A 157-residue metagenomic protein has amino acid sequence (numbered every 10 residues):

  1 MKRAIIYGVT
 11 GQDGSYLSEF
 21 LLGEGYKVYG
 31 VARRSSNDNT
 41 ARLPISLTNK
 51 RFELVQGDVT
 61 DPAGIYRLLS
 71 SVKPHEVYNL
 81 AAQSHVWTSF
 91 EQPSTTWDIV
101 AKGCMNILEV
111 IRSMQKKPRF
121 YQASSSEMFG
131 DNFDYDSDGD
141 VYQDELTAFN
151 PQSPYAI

Functional and structural regions predicted by a protein language model:
M1-I157: N-terminal Rossmann-like NAD(P)+-binding domain of SDR-like oxidoreductases, especially those catalyzing
